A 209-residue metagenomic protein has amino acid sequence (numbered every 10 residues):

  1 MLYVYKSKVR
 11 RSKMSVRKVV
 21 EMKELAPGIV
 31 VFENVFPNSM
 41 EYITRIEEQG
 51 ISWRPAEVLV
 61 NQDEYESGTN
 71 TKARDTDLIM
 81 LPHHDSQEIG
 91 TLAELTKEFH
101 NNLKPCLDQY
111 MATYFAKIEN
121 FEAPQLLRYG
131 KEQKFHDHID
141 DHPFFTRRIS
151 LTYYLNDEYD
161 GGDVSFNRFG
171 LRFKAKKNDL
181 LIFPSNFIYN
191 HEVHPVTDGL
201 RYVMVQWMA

Functional and structural regions predicted by a protein language model:
L2-L180, I188-A209: Fe(II)/2-oxoglutarate oxygenase catalytic core
